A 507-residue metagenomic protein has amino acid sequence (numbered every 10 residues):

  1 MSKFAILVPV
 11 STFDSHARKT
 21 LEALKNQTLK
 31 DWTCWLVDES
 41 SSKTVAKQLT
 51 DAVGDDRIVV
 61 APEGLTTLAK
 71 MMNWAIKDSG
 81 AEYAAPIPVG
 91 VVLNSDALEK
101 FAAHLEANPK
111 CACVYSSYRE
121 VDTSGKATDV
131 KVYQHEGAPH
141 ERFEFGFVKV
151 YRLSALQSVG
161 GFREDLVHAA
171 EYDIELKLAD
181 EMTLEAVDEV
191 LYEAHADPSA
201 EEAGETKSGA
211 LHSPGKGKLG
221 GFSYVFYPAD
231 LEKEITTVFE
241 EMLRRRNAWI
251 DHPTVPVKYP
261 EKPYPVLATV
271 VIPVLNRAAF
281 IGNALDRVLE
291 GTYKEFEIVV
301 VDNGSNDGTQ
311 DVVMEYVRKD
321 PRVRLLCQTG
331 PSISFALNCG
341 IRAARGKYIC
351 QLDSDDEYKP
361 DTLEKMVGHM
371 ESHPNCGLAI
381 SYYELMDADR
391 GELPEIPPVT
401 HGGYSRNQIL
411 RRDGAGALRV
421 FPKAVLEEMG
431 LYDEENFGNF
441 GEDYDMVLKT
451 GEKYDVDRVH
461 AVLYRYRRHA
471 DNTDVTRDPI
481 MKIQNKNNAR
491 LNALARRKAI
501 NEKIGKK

Functional and structural regions predicted by a protein language model:
M1-A23, A229-D230, T237-R287: N-proximal low-complexity "stem/linker" segments adjacent to membrane-targeting elements
E22-D31, D286-E295: Short, acidic, metal-binding catalytic loop of nucleotide-sugar glycosyltransferases
D38-A46, D302-D311, D353: A conserved acidic beta->alpha catalytic loop
E63-S79, Q328-A344: Glycine-rich, basic loop-to-helix element that forms the pyrophosphate-binding segment of sugar-nucleotide handling
A84, I349: Short aromatic/hydrophobic "clamp" motif used to bind/position activated sugar donors
D96-T128, L363-L393: Conserved donor NDP-sugar-binding/catalytic core segment of glycosyltransferases
V132-Y151, G402-V420: A recurrent flexible, glycine/aromatic-enriched loop bordering the glycosyltransferase active site that acts as
V167-I174, G438-M446: Acidic donor-binding loop at a coil-to-helix junction in glycosyltransferase catalytic cores that engages
